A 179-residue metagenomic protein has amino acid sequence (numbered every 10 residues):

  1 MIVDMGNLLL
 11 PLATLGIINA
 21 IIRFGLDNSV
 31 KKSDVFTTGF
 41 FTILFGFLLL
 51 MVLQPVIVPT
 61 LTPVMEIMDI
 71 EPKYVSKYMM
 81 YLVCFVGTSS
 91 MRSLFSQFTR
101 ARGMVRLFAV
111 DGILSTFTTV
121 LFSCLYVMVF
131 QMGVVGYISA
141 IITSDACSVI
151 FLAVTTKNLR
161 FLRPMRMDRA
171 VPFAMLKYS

Functional and structural regions predicted by a protein language model:
M1-L26, V86-R92, S148-F151, S179: Small-residue-rich midsections of specific transmembrane alpha-helices
L9-I43, R100-R106: Transmembrane-helix boundary and interhelical linker motifs in polytopic inner-membrane proteins
L12, D69-R92, I113, F117 (+1 more regions): Alpha-helical transmembrane segments of multi-pass membrane proteins
I21, Q97, A101, V105 (+2 more regions): C-terminal transmembrane helix end/exit motif
F24, G87-D111: Membrane-interface junctions at transmembrane-helix termini in multi-pass inner-membrane proteins
L50-I70: Short membrane-interface helical motifs at transmembrane helix boundaries in multi-pass membrane transporters
E71-Y74, V134, L152-S179: Interhelical loop/hinge segments that connect adjacent transmembrane helices in multipass membrane
S76-M80, V110-L159: Hydrophobic alpha-helical transmembrane segments
